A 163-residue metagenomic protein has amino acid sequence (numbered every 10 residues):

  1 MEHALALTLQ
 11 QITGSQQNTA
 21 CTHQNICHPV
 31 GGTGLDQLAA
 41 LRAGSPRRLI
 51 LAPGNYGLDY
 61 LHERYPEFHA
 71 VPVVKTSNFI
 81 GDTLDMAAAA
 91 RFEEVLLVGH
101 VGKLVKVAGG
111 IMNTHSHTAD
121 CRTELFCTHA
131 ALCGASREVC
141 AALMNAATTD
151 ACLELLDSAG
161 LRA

Functional and structural regions predicted by a protein language model:
E2-H28: N-terminal low-complexity segments that are often proline-rich with Ser/Thr-Pro
C27, T33-A163: A structural signal for small-residue-enriched, beta-sheet-centric alpha/beta enzyme cores and oligomeric scaffold folds
